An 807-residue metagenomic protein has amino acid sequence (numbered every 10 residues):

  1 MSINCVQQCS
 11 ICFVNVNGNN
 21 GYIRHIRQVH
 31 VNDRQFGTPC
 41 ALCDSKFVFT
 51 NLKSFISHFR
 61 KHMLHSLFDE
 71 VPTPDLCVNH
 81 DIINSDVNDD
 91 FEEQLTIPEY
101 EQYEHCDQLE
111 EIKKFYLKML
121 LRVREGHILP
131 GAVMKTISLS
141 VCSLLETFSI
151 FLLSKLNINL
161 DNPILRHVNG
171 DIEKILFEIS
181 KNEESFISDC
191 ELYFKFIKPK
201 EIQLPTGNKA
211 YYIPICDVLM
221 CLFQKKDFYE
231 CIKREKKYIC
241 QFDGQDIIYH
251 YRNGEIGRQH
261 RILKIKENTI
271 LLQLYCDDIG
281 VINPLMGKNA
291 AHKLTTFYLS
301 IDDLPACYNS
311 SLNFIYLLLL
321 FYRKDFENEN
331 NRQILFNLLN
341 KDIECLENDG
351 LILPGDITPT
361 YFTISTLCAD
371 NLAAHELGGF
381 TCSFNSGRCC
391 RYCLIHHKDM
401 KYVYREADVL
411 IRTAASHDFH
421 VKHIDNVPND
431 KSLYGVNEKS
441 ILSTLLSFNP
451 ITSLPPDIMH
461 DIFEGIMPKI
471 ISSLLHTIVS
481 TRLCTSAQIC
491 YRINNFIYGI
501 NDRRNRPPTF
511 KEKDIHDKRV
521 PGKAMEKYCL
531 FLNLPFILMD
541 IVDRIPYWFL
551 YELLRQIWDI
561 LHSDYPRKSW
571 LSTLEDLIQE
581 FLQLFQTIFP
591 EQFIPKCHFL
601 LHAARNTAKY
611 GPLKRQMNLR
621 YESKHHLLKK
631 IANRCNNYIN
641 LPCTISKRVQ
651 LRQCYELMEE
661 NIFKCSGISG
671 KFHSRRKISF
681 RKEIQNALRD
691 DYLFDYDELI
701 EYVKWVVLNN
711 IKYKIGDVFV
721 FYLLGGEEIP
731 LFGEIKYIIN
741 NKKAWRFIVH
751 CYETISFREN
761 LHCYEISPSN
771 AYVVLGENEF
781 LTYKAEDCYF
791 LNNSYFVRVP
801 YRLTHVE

Functional and structural regions predicted by a protein language model:
M1-Q7, N15-L42, T50-T73: C-terminal recognition-helix end and immediately following basic linker of small zinc-binding "finger" domains
C9-C12, C40, C390-C393: Short cysteine-rich clusters marking metal-coordination/redox-active sites
G21, Q28, L52-F55, K61 (+6 more regions): Short coil/turn segments at secondary-structure boundaries
H30-N32, H62-F68, C190-L274, D278 (+4 more regions): Charged (Asp/Glu and Lys/Arg) segments that form or flank catalytic channels of large polymer- and nucleotide-handling
V78-F148: N-terminal regions that are enriched for targeting/export leaders and immediately downstream pro/stem segments
K233-K237, Q241-Y251, S486-E807: Terminal interaction-prone segments of large eukaryotic proteins
K264-I265, I270, Y275-D325, N533 (+1 more regions): Acidic, metal-ligating active-site segments
K293-I352, D399-L445, N741-E807: E2/UBC-UEV (E2-variant) core
